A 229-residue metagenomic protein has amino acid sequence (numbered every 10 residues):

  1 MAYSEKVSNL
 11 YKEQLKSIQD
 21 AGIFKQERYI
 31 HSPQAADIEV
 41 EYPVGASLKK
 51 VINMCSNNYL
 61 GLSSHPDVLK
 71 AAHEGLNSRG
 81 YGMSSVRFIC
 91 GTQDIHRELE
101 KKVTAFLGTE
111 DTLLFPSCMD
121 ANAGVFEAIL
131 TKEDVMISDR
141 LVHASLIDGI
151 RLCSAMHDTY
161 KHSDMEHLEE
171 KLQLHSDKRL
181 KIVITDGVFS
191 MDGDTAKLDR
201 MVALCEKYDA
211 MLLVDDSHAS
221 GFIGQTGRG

Functional and structural regions predicted by a protein language model:
Y11-R79, A210: N-terminal "arm"/small-domain region of PLP-dependent enzymes with the aminotransferase-like
N58, D158, H162-V214: Active-site phosphate-binding strand-loop segment of PLP-dependent enzymes
L69-S117: Conserved N-terminal alpha-helix of the aminotransferase class I/II PLP-enzyme fold
S117, I137-C153: Substrate-binding/gating loop at the entrance of the active-site cleft, primarily in PLP-dependent aminotransferase-like
V125-A144, M165: Conserved PLP-anchoring active-site segment centered on the Schiff-base-forming lysine
K132, L152-S154, Y208: Short, structured coil segments at secondary-structure junctions
L141, V188, D216-H218: Conserved Walker B
